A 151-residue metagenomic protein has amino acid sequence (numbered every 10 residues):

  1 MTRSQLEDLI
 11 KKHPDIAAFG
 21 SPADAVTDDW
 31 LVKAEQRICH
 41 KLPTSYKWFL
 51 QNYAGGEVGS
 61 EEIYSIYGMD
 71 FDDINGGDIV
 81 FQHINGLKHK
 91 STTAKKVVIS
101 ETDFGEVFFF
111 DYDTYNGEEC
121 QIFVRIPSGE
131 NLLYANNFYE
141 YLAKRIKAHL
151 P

Functional and structural regions predicted by a protein language model:
M1-F108: A surface-exposed partner-binding patch
N52, N75, N85, N116 (+2 more regions): Detector for Asparagine
A54, I146, L150: Hydrophobic/aromatic-lined pockets within catalytic cores
L87-K95, I126-L132, P151: Generic structural signal for short, solvent-exposed loop/turn connectors between secondary structure elements
V107-A135: Segments surrounding the PLD/"HKD" phosphodiesterase catalytic module and close analogs
S128, A135-L142, K147: Compact, glycine/acidic-enriched structural inserts
